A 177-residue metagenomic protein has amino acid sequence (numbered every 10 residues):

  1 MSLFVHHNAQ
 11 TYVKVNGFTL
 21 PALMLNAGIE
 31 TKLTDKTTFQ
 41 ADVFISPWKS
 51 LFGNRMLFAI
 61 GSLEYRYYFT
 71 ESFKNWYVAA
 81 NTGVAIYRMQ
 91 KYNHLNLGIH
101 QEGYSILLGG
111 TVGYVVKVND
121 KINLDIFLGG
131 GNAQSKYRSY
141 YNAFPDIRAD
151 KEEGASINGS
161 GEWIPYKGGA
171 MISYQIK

Functional and structural regions predicted by a protein language model:
M1-Y12, I172, I176: Bacterial Sec-dependent N-terminal signal peptides
Q10-Y12, P47, Y92-L97, D150-S156: Extracytoplasmic loops and strand-loop junctions of Gram-negative outer membrane beta-barrel proteins
Y12-A27, S46-L57, S72, E162-W163: Solvent-exposed loop/turn segments connecting transmembrane beta-strands in outer-membrane beta-barrel proteins
T31-I126, Y174: Gram-negative (and chloroplast) outer-membrane scaffold detector with strong preference for beta-barrel transmembrane
Y68, E162-K177: Outer-membrane beta-barrel "beta-signal"
G129-A143: Short, solvent-exposed beta-strand-terminating loops
A133, E152, S156-G169: Transmembrane beta-barrel domains of Gram-negative outer membranes and organellar outer membranes
Y140-G154: Solvent-exposed loop segments that connect transmembrane elements
